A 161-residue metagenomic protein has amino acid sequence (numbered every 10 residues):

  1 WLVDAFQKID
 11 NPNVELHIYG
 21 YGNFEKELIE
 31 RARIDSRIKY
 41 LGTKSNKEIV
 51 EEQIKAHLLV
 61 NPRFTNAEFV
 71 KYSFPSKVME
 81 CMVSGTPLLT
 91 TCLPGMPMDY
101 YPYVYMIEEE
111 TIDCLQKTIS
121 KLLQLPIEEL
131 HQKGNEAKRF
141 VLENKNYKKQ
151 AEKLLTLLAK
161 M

Functional and structural regions predicted by a protein language model:
W1-E27, G42-N46: Conserved catalytic-core segment of nucleotide-activated headgroup transferases in glycan assembly
V14, R37-K39, V104: Short, conserved active-site loop motifs that form the nucleotide-linked donor/cofactor pocket
E27-Q53, L58: Nucleotide-activated donor-binding/catalytic signature segment of Leloir-type glycosyltransferases, i.e., the conserved
V50, S73-V83, P94-M98: Short alpha-helical segment that forms part of, or immediately flanks, the ligand-binding pocket in carbohydrate-active
Q53-Y72, T86: Acidic donor-binding loop of glycosyltransferase active sites
P62-R63, S84, T90-C92, M98 (+1 more regions): Conserved acidic donor-binding loop of glycosyltransferase catalytic domains
V104-D113, L122-I127: Conserved acidic donor-binding segment of nucleotide-sugar-dependent glycosyltransferases
E128-L158: A charged, aromatic-enriched C-terminal amphipathic alpha-helix characteristic of glycosyltransferases across folds
